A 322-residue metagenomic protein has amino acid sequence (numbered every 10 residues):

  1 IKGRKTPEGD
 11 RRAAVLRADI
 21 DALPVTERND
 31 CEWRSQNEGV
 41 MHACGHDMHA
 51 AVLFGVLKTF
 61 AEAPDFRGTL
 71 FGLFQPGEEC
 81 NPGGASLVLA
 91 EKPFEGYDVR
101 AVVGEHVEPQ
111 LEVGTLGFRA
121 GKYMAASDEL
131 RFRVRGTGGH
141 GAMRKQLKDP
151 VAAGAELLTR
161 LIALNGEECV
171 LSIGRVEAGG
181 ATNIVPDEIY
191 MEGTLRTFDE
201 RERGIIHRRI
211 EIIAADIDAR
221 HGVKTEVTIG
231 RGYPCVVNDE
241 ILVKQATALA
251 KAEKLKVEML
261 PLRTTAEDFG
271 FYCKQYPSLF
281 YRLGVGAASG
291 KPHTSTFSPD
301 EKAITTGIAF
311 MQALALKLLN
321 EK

Functional and structural regions predicted by a protein language model:
I1-H42, A51-F54, K58-R67: Acidic/His- and Gly-rich active-site-bordering loop/insert found across diverse amide/peptide-bond hydrolases
A14, L73, A101-V103, K251 (+1 more regions): Hydrophobic/aromatic beta-strand patches that form the interior of the parallel beta-sheet core in alpha/beta enzyme
V15-R17, L130-F132, F280-G286: Non-cysteine beta-strand/loop elements that form the S-adenosyl-L-methionine
R17, V52, G104, A126 (+1 more regions): Structural signature of FAD isoalloxazine-binding scaffolds in flavoprotein oxidoreductases
L23-V25, D30-M41, D47-M48, D65-R175 (+2 more regions): Histidine/acidic-residue-rich, glycine-tolerant segments that coordinate divalent metal ions
V52, G84-A85, Q146, I206 (+2 more regions): Residues at alpha-helix caps and immediate loop-helix transition turns in enzyme cores, especially N- and C-cap
V151-K322: Metal-dependent amide/peptide-bond hydrolase catalytic core, centered on the "pita-bread" metallohydrolase fold
